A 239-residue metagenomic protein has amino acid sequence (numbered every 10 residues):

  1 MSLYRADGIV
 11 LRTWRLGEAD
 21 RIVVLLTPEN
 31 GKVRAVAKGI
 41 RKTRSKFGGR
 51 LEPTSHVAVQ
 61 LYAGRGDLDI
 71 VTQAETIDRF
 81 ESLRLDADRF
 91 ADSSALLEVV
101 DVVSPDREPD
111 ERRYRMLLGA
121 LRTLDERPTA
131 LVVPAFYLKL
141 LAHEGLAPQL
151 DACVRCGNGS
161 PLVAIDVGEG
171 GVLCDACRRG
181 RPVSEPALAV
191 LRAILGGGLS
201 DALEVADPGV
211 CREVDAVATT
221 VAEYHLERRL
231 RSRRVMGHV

Functional and structural regions predicted by a protein language model:
M1-V239: Non-catalytic alpha-helical scaffolds and adjoining flexible linkers that form interface surfaces for assembly
